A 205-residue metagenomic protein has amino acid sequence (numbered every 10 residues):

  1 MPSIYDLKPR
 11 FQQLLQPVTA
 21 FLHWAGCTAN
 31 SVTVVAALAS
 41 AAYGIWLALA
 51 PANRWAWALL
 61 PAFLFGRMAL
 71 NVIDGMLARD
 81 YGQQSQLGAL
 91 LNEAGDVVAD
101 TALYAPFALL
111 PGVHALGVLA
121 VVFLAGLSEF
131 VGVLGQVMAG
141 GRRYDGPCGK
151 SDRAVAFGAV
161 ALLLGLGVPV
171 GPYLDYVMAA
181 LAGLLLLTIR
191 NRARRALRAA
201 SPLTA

Functional and structural regions predicted by a protein language model:
M1-A62, A102-A205: Hydrophobic alpha-helical transmembrane segments
N53-A89: Glycine-rich active-site/cofactor-binding loop and its immediate structural neighborhood
M76-G117: Basic, amphipathic juxtamembrane/active-site segments that coordinate anionic phosphate or diphosphate groups
